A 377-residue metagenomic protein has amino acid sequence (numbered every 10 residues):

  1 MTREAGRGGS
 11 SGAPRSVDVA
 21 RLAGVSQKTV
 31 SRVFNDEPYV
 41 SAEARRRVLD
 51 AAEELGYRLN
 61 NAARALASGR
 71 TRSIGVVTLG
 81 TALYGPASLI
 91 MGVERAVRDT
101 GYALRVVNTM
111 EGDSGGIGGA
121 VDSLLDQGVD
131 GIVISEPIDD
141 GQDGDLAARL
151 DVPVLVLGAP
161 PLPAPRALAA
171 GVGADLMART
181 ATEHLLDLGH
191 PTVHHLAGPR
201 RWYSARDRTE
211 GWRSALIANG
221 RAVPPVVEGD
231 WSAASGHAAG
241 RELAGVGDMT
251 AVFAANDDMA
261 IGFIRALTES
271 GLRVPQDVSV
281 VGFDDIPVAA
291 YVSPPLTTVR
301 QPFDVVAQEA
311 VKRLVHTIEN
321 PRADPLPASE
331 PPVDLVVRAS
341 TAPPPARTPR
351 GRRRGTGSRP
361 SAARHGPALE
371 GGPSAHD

Functional and structural regions predicted by a protein language model:
M1-R72, T356-S358, A363, L369-P373: N-terminal helix-turn-helix DNA-binding module of bacterial transcription factors
L22, Q27-R32, L66-A82, G92 (+2 more regions): Short beta-strand segments enriched in small/hydrophobic residues
A42, R46, L55-S123, G128-G131: Amphipathic helical "hinge" segments at domain boundaries
N61, L79-S88, V106-G116, A159 (+6 more regions): Hinge/beta->alpha junction and helix N-cap segments in small-molecule ligand-binding domains
V76, G128-E136, H194-A197, V226-V227 (+2 more regions): Periplasmic-binding protein-like
I134-T180, D258, D284-L296, P343: Flexible loop/hinge segments that line or gate small-molecule binding clefts
V246-H365, L369-D377: Flexible loop/turn connectors
